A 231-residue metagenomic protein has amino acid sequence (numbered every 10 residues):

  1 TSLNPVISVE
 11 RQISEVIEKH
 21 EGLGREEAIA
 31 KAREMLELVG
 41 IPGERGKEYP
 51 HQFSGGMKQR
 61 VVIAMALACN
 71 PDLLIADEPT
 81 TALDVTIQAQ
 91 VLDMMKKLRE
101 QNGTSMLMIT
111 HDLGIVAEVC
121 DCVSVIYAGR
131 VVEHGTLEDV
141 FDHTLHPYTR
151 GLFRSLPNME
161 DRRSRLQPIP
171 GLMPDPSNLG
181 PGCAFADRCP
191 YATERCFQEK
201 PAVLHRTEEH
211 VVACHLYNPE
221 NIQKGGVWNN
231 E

Functional and structural regions predicted by a protein language model:
T1, Q59, Q90-V91: Residues in the signature-helix immediately C-terminal to the ABC NBD "C-loop/LSGGQ" signature motif
L3, S8-E27, G40, Q52 (+1 more regions): ABC-type ATPase nucleotide-binding domains, specifically the catalytic core motifs of the NBD
I13, I63, I87, V91: Hydrophobic anchor residue at the start of the ABC signature
E15, E27-E44, F153-P157: Conserved ABC ATPase "signature" region
G46, H134-E231: Short catalytic/signature loops enriched in Gly
Y49-F53, M57: Conserved ABC ATPase signature
N70, I75-P79, L83-S164: P-loop NTP-binding/switch modules centered on Walker-like glycine-rich loops
